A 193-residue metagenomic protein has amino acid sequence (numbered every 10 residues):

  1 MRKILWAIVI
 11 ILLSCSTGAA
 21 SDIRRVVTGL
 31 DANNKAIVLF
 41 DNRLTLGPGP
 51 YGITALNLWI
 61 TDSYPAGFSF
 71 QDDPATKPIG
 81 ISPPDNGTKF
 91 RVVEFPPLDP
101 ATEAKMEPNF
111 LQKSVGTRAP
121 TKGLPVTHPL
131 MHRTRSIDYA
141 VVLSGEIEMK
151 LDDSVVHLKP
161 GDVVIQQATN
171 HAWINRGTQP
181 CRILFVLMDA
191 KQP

Functional and structural regions predicted by a protein language model:
M1-I4: Positively charged n-region of N-terminal signal peptides that target proteins for export
W6-C15: Bacterial N-terminal signal peptides
G18-A20: Boundary at the C-terminal end of the N-terminal hydrophobic targeting segment
V26, L30-D31, K35-F40, T45-P48 (+2 more regions): Double-stranded beta-helix
R43-T45, R91-T134, Q167-N170, K191: Conserved short histidine dyad/triad with adjacent acidic residue
P125-H128, H132-T134, Y139-P160: A short beta-strand-loop-beta hairpin characteristic of the jelly-roll/cupin
E146-E148, V155-K159, A168-Q192: Ligand-binding loop in jelly-roll beta-barrel domains
